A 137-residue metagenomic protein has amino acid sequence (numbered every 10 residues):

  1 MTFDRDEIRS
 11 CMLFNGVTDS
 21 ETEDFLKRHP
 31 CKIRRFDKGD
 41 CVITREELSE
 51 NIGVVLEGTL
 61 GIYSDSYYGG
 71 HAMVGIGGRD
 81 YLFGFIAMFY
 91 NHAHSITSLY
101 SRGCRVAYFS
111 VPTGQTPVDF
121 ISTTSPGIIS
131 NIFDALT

Functional and structural regions predicted by a protein language model:
M1-T137: Cytosolic regulatory regions built on CNB/CRP/Popeye-like sensor folds
